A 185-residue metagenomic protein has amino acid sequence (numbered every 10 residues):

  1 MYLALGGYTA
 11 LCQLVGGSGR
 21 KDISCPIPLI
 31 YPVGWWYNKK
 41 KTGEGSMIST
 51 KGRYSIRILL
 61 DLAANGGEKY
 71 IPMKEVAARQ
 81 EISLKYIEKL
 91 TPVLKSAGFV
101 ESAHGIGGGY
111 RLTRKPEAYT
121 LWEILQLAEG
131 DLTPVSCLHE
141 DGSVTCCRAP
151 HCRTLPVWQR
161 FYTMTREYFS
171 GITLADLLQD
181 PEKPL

Functional and structural regions predicted by a protein language model:
K21-S46: Short, Lys/Arg-enriched N-terminal segments with co-localized hydrophobic residues within the first ~10-30 amino acids
E44-I58: Short alpha-helical segments that sit at the start of domains
S55-G67: Short amphipathic alpha-helical interface segments
I71-Q80: A short alpha-helical element within helix-turn-helix/winged-helix DNA-binding domains across DNA-binding proteins
K85: Key DNA-contact positions within bacterial/archaeal DNA-binding proteins
L90-K95: Basic amphipathic alpha-helical segments that dock to polyanions
F99-I106, R111: Beta-hairpin "wing" of winged helix-turn-helix
T113-L185: Non-DNA-binding regulatory cores of transcription-related proteins, predominantly C-terminal effector-binding
